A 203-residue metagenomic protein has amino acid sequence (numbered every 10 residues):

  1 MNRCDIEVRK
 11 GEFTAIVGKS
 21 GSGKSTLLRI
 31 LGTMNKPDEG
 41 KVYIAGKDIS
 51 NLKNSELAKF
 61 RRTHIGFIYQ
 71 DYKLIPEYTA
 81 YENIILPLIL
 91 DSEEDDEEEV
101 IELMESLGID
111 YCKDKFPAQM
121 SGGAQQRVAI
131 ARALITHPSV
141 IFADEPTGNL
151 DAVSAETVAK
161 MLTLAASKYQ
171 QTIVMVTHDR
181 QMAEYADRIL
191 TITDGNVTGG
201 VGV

Functional and structural regions predicted by a protein language model:
M1-Y185, I189-I192: ABC family nucleotide-binding domain
I189-V201: H-loop (His-switch) and adjacent beta-strand-loop-beta switch element of ABC-type ATPase nucleotide-binding domains
